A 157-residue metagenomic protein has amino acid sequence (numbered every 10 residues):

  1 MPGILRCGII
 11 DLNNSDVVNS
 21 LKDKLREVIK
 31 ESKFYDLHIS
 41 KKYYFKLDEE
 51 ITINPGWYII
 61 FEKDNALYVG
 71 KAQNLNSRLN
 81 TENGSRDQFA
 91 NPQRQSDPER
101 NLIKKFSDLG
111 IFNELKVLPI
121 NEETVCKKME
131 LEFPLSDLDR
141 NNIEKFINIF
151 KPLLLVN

Functional and structural regions predicted by a protein language model:
M1-Q73, S77, N157: GIY-YIG nuclease catalytic motif and its immediate N-terminal context
M1-S15, P119-V125, M129-N157: Non-catalytic interaction/Regulatory regions outside core domains
K24, V28, R78, E82 (+2 more regions): Residues that form generic nucleotide/phosphate-binding pockets
R26, K30, F34, G84 (+2 more regions): Generic surface-pattern signal
W57, A66, K71, E82-N83 (+5 more regions): Functionally constrained cores in energy, signaling, and assembly domains
L75-F133: Conserved short loop/helix modules at catalytic or binding sites in compact beta-alpha or helix-hairpin-helix contexts
